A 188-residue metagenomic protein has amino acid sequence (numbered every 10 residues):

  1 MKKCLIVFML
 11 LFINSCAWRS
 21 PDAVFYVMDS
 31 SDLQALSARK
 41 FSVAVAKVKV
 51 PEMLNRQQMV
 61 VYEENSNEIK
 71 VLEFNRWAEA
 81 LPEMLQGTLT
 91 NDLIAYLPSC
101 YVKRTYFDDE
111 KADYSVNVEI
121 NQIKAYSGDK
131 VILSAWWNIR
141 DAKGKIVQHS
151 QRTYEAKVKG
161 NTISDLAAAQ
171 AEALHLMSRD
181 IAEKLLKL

Functional and structural regions predicted by a protein language model:
K2-V7: Sec-dependent signal peptide recognition, specifically the positively charged N-region followed immediately by
F12-S15: C-terminal motif of bacterial Sec signal peptides marking the signal peptidase cleavage site
A17-L36, Y96-K145, V158-G160: Surface-exposed short loop/turn segments
S42-K111: N-terminal segment of the mature soluble domain
S42-K47, V60, S115-E119, I132-W136 (+1 more regions): Soluble periplasmic/extracytoplasmic beta-strand elements of cell-envelope proteins
N65-A78, K143-L176: Short secondary-structure boundary motifs at beta->alpha junctions and helix caps
P82, Q86, T90, A171-L174 (+2 more regions): Extracytoplasmic/secreted envelope proteins and their assembly/folding machinery, especially bacterial periplasmic
N161, L186-K187: Surface-exposed, polar/charged faces of alpha-helical domains in mature secreted/periplasmic/lumenal proteins
